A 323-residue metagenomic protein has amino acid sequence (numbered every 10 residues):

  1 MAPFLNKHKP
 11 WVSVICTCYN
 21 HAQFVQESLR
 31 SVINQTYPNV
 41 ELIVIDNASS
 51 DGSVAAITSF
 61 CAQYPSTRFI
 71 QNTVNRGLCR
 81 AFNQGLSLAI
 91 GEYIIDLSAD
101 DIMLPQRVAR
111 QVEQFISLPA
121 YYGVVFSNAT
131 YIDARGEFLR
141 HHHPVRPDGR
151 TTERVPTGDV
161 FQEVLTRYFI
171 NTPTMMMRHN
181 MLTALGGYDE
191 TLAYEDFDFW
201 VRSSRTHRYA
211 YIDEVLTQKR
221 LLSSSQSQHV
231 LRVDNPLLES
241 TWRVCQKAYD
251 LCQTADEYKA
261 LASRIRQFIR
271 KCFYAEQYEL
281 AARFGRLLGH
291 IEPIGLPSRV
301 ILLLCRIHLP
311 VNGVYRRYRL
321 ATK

Functional and structural regions predicted by a protein language model:
M1-I33: N-proximal low-complexity "stem/linker" segments adjacent to membrane-targeting elements
A2-K7, V164, L221-K323: C-terminal subregions of glycosyltransferases and related glycan-biosynthesis enzymes
K9-V12, I33-V44, G52, P65-R68: Short loop->beta transition adjacent to catalytic acidic/histidine clusters or analogous donor-positioning motifs
S31, D46-A56, V74, S98-A99: A conserved acidic beta->alpha catalytic loop
N72-A89, R110: Glycine-rich, basic loop-to-helix element that forms the pyrophosphate-binding segment of sugar-nucleotide handling
S87, S127, R146-T241: Conserved nucleotide-sugar donor-binding catalytic segment
I94: Short aromatic/hydrophobic "clamp" motif used to bind/position activated sugar donors
Q106-H141: Conserved donor NDP-sugar-binding/catalytic core segment of glycosyltransferases
